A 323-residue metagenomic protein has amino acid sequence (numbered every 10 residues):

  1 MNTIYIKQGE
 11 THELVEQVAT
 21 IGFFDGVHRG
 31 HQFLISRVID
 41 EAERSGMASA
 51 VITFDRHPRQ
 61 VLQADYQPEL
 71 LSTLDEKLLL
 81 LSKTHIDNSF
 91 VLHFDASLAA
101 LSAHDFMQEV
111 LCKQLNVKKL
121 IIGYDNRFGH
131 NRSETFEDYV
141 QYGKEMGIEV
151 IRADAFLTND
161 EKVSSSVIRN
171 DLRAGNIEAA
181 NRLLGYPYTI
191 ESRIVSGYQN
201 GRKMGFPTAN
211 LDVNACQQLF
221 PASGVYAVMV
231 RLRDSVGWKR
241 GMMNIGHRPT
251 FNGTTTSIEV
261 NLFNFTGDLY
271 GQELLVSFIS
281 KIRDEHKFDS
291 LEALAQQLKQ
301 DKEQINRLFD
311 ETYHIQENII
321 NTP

Functional and structural regions predicted by a protein language model:
N2-G9, F90: Short acidic-hydrophobic, aromatic-tinged amphipathic segments that line or gate anion-handling sites
E10-T73: N-terminal catalytic cores of NTP/NDP-binding nucleotidyl/phosphoryl-transfer enzymes
H28, L81, L120, A180 (+2 more regions): Residue-level signal for inorganic ion chemistry
E69-K77, L101-M107: Glycine-rich, highly charged phosphate/nucleotide-binding loops
T73-S89: A glycine-rich helix N-cap at a beta->alpha junction
A100-P207, D289-A293, I319: Classical nucleotidyltransferase
G197-P323: Phosphate/ribose-recognition catalytic cores of enzymes acting on nucleotide-derived substrates
